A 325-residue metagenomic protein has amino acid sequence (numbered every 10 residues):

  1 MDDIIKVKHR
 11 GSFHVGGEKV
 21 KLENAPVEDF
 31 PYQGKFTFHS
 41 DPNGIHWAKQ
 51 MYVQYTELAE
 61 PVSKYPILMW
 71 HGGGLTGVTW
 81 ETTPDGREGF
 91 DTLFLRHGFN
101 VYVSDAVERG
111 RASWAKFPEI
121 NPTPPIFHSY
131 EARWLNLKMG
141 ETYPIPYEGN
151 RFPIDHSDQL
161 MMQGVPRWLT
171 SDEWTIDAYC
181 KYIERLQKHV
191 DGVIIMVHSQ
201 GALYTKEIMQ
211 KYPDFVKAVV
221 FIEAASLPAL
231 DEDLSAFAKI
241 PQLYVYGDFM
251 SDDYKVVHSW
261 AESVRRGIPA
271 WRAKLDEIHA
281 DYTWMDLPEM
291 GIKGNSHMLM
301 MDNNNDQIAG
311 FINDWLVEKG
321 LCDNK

Functional and structural regions predicted by a protein language model:
M1-V62: N-terminal cap/lid segment of alpha/beta-hydrolase-fold proteins
A59-E141, S251-H258: Short, surface-exposed "cap/lid" segments of acyl-processing enzymes
V62, L186, Y212-D214, L234-K239: Short, conserved loop/helix-junction motifs that constitute active-site signature segments in enzyme catalytic cores
M69-L75, S199, A224, G247-D248: Glycine-rich His-Gly loop
E173-V193: Conserved acidic catalytic loop of the alpha/beta-hydrolase fold
M196-T205: Gly/Ala-rich beta-loop-alpha elbow adjacent to hydrolase catalytic centers
A218-L287: The feature captures the conserved acid-bearing segment of alpha/beta-hydrolase catalytic domains
G294, M298-K325: Catalytic active-site module of serine/aspartate enzymes centered on a nucleophile-bearing elbow/loop
